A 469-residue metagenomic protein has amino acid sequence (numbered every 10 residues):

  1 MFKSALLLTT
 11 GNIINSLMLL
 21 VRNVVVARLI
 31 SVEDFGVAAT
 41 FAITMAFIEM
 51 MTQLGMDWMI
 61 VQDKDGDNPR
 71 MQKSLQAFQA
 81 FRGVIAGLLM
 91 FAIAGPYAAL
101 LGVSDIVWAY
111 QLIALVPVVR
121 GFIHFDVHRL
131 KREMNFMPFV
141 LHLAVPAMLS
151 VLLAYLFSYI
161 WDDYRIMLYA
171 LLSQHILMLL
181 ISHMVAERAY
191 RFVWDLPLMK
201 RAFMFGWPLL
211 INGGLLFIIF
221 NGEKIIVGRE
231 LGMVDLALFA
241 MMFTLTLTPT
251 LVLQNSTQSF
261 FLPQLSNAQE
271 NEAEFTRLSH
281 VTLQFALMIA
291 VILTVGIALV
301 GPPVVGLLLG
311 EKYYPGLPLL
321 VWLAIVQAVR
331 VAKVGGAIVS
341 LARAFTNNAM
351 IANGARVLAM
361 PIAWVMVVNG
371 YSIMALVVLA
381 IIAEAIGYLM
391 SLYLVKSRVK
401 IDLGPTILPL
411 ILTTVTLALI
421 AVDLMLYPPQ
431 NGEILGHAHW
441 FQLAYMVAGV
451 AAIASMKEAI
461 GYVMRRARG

Functional and structural regions predicted by a protein language model:
M1, M137-V140, Y164-M167, L180-F220 (+2 more regions): Interhelical loop/hinge segments that connect adjacent transmembrane helices in multipass membrane
M1-M56, R82-P96, P146-V151, Y155 (+6 more regions): Signature of the first transmembrane helix
F2, M59-K64, N68, V119-L143 (+5 more regions): Membrane-interface junctions at transmembrane-helix termini in multi-pass inner-membrane proteins
F2-S16, F41, A46, M50-G95 (+6 more regions): Membrane-water interface segments that mark the loop-to-transmembrane alpha-helix transition
M51-N68, K131-R132, M242, T246-L283 (+2 more regions): Helix-loop junctions and terminal segments of transmembrane helices in multi-pass membrane transport/translocation
A77-G102, W108, V151-I160, S279-R330 (+3 more regions): Alpha-helical transmembrane segments of multi-pass membrane transport and lipid-handling proteins
V107-A114, L141-E187, M204-F205, N212 (+4 more regions): Hydrophobic alpha-helical transmembrane segments
I401-L410, T414, A421-G469: Membrane-proximal transmembrane or re-entrant/amphipathic helices at the cytosolic face
